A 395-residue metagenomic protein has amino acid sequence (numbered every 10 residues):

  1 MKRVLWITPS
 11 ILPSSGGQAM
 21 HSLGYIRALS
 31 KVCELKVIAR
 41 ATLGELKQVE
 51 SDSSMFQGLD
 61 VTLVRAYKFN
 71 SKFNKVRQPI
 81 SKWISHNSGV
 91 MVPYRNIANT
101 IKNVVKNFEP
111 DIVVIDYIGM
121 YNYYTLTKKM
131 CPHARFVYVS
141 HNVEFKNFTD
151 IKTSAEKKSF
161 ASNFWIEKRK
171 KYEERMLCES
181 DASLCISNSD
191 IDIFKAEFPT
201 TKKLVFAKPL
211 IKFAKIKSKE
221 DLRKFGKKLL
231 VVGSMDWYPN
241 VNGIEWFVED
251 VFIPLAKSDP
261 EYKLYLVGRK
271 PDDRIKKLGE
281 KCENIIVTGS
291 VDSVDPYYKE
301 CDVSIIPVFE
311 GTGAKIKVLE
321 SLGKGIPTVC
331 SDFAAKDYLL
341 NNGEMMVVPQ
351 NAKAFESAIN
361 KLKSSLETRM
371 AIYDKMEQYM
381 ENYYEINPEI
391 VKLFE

Functional and structural regions predicted by a protein language model:
M1-T62: N-terminal subdomain of nucleotide-sugar transferases
P9, S71-G89, V137-K171, S234: Acceptor-binding helix/loop patch of EC 2.4 sugar-transfer enzymes, predominantly nucleotide-sugar-dependent
N163-I166, K170, E174-I216: Donor nucleotide-sugar binding/catalytic pocket of nucleotide-sugar-dependent glycosyltransferases
D181, K299-G313, K324-I326: Acidic donor-binding loop of glycosyltransferase active sites
F206-L278, V287-D295, K299: Conserved catalytic-core segment of nucleotide-activated headgroup transferases in glycan assembly
K317-E320, P327-S331: Short hydrophobic beta-strand element within catalytic cores of glycosyltransferases and related nucleotide-activated
M345-K353, N360-L366: Conserved acidic donor-binding segment of nucleotide-sugar-dependent glycosyltransferases
E367-E395: A charged, aromatic-enriched C-terminal amphipathic alpha-helix characteristic of glycosyltransferases across folds
